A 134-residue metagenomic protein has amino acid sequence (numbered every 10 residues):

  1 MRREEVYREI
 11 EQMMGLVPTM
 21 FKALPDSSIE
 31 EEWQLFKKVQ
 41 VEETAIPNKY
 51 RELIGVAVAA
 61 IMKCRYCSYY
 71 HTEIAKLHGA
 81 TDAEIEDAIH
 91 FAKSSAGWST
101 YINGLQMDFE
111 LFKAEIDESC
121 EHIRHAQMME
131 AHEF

Functional and structural regions predicted by a protein language model:
M1-Y50, N103-F134: Acidic, glycine/proline-rich low-complexity segments that act as flexible tails and inter-domain linkers
I29-E30, Y70-E84: Iron-sulfur (Fe-S) cluster-binding segments and ferredoxin-like electron-carrier domains, especially [2Fe-2S]
K37, G55, T72-K76: Amphipathic alpha-helical segments within well-ordered protein domains
I54, V58-Y70: Short, thiol/selenol-centered motifs that function as redox-active sites or metal-ligating centers
Y66-Y69, E73, G97-Y101: Charged/polar positions within long, soluble alpha-helices
I85-I89: Membrane-interface alpha-helices at helix entry/exit sites of multi-pass transporters
H90-D108: Short Fe-S-cluster ligation motifs
